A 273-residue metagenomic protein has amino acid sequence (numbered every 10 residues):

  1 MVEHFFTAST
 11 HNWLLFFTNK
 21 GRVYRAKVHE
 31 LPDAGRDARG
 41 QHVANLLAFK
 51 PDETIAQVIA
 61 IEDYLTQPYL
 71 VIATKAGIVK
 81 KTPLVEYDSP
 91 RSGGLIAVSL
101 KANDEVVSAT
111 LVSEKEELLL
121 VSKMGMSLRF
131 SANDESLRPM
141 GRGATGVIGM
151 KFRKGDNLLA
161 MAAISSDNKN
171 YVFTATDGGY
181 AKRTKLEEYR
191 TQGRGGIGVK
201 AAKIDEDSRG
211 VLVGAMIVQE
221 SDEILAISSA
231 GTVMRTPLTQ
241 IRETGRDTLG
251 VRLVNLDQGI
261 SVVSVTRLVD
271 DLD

Functional and structural regions predicted by a protein language model:
M1-D273: Short, structured "edge-of-domain" segments at secondary-structure transitions
